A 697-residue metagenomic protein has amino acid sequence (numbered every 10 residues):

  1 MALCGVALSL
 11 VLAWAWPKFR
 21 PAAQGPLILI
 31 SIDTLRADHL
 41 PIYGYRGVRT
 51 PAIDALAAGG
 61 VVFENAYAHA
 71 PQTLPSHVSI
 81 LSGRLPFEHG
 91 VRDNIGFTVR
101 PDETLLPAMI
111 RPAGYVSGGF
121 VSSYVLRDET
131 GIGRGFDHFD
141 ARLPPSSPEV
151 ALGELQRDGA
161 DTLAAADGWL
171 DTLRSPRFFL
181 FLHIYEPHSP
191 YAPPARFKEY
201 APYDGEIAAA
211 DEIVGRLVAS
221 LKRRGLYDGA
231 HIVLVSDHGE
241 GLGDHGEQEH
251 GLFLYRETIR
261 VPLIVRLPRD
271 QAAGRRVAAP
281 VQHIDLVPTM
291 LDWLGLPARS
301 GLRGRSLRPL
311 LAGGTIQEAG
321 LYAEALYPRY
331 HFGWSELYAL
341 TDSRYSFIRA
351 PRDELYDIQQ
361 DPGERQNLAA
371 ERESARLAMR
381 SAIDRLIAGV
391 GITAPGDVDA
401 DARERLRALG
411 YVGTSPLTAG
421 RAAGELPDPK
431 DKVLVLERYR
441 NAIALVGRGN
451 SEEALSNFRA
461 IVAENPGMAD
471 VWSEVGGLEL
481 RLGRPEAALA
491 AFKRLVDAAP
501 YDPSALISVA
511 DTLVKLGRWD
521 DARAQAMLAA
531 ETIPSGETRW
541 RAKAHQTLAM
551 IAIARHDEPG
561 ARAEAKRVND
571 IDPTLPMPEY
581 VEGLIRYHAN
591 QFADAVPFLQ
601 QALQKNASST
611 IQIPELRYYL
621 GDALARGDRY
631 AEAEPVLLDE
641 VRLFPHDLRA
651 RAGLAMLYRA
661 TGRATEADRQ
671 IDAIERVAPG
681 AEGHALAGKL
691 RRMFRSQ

Functional and structural regions predicted by a protein language model:
M1-K493, D497-D511, K515-W519, A524 (+7 more regions): Catalytic domains that recognize anionic headgroups
L436, D470, S504, R539 (+5 more regions): Start-of-helix register in tetratricopeptide repeats
A460-I461, R494-L495, L528-A529, R567-V568 (+4 more regions): Canonical positions in the second alpha-helix
P466, P500, P534-S535, R539 (+5 more regions): Short coil turns that delineate tetratricopeptide repeat
A660, A664-Q697: Terminal, low-structured helical/coil segments at or just beyond the last alpha-helical repeat
